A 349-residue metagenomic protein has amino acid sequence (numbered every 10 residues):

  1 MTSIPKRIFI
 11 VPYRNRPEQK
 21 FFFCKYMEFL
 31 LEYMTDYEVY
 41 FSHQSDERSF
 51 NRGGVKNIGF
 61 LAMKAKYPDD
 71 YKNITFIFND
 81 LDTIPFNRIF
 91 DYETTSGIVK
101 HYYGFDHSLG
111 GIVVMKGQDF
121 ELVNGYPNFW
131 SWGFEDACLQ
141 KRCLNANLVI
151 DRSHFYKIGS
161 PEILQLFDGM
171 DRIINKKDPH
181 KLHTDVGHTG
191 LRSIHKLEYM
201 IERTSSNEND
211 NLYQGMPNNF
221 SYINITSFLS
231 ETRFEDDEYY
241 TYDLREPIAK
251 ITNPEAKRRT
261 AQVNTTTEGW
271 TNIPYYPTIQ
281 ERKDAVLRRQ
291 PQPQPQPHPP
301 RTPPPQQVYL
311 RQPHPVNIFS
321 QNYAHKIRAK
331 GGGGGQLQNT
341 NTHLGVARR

Functional and structural regions predicted by a protein language model:
T2-I4, R16, F22-D36: Short, acidic, metal-binding catalytic loop of nucleotide-sugar glycosyltransferases
P5-V11, M27, E38-F41, G59: Hydrophobic targeting segments
K6, V11-F22, S45-E47: Active-site beta-to-alpha loop of glycosyltransferases that engages the nucleotide-sugar donor
I8, Q19-F22, Y26, G54-I58 (+2 more regions): Acidic, Ser/Thr-rich intrinsically disordered and amphipathic helical segments
F21, Y33-N73, R88-F90: Active-site-proximal specificity loops/subdomain of glycosyltransferases
F23-Y26, L30, I58, A62 (+2 more regions): Alpha-helical recognition domains of nuclear gene-regulatory proteins
N51-V55, T75-I201: Conserved catalytic core of nucleotide-sugar-dependent glycosyltransferases
Q140-P293, H298-R349: C-terminal catalytic/acceptor-binding lobe
